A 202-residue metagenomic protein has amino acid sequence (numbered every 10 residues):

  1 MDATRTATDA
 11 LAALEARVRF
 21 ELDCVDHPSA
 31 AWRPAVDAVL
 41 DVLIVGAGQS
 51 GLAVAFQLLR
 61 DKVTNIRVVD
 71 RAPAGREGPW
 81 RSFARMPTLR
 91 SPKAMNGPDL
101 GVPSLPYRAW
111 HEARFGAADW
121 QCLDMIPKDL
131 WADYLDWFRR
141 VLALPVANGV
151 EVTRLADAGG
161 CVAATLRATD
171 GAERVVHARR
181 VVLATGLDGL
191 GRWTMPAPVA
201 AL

Functional and structural regions predicted by a protein language model:
M1-D41, R60-V63, A172-R174, D188-L202: Extreme N-terminal leader/targeting segments of oxidoreductases
D37-R67: N-terminal Rossmann-like FAD-binding beta1-loop-alpha1 element of flavoenzymes
L43-V45, V152, A164, R174-L190: Short hydrophobic core segments
S50, A74, D188: Conserved Rossmann-like nucleotide-cofactor binding loop
R71-D129: Glycine-rich active-site loop/strand segments that organize a redox cofactor
K128-V146, V152, A172, A184-G189: Helical element adjacent to the flavin cofactor pocket in flavoenzyme catalytic cores
N148-V162: A conserved short coil-to-beta-strand element within the FAD-binding core of flavoproteins
A168-T169: PAS-family sensory domains
